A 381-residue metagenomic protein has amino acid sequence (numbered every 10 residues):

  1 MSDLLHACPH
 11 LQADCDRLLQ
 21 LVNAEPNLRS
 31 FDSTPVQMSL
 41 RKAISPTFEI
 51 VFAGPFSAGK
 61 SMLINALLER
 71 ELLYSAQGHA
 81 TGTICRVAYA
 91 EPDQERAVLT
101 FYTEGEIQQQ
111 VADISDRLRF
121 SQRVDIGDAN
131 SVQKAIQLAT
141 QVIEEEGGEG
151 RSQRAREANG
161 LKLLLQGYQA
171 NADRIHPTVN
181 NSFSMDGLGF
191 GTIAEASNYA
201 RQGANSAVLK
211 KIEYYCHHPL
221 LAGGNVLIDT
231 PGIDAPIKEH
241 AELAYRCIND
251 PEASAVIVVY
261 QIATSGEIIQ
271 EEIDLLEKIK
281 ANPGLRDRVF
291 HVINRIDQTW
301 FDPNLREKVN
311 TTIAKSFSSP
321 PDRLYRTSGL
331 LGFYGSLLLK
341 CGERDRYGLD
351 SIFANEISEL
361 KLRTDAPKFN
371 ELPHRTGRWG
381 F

Functional and structural regions predicted by a protein language model:
M1, W379-F381: Switch/coupling subdomain of P-loop NTPase systems
M1-N27: Charged, amphipathic alpha-helical linker segments immediately N-terminal to NTP-binding catalytic cores
Q12, Q37-W379: Globular "head" domains of long coiled-coil molecular machines
L18-E25, R29-T34, E49, G54-P55 (+1 more regions): Walker A/P-loop-proximal flanking segment of P-loop NTPase domains
